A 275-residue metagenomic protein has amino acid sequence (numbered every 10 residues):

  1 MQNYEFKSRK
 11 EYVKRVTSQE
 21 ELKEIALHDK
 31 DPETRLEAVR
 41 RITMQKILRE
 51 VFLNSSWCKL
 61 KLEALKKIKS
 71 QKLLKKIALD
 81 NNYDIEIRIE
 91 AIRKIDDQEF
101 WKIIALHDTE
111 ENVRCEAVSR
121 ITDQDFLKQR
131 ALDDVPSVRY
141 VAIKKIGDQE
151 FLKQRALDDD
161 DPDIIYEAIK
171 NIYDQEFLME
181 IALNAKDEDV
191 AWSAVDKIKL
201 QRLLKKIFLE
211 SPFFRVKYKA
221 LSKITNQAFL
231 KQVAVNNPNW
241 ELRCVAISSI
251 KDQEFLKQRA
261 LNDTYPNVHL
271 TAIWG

Functional and structural regions predicted by a protein language model:
M1-G275: Alpha-helical scaffold segments
